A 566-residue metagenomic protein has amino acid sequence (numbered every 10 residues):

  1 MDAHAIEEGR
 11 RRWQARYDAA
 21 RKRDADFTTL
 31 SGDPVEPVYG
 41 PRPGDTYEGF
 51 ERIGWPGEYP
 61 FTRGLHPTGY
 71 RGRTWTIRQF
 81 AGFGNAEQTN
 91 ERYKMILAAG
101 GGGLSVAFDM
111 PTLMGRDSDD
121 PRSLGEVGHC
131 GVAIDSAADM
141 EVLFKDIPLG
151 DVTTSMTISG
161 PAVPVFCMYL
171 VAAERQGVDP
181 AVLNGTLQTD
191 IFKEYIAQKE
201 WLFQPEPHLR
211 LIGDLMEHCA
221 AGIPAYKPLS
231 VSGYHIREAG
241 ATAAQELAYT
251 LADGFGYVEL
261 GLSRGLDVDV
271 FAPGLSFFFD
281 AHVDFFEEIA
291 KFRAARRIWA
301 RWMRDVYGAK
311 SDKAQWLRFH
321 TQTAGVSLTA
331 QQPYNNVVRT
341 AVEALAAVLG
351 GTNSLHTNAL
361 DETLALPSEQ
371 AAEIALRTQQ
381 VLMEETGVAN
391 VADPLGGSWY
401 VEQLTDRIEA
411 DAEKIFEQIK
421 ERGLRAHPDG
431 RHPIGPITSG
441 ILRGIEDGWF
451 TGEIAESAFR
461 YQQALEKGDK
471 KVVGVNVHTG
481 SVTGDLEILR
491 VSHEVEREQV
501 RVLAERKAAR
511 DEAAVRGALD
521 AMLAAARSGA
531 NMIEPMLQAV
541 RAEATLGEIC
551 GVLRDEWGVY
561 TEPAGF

Functional and structural regions predicted by a protein language model:
M1, D135, T153, I158-P161 (+11 more regions): Phosphate/diphosphate-binding loops
M1-H282, E287-E288, V306-A309, K313-H320 (+3 more regions): Catalytic alpha/beta active-site cores
R11-T46, W55, Y59-F61, M110 (+3 more regions): Flexible, glycine-rich loop/tail regions that form catalytic "lids" or insertion modules at the edges of active sites
P56, G84-E91, A99, I134-A138 (+20 more regions): Conserved active-site and cofactor/substrate-binding residues in soluble primary-metabolism enzymes
R73, D119-R122, G150, F192-Y195 (+10 more regions): Short acidic (Asp/Glu) and glycine-rich catalytic loops that position anionic groups and cofactors
G101-G102, K145-L149, V171-D179, G213-A225 (+16 more regions): Generic secondary-structure signature for well-ordered alpha-helical cores
G125-H129, K193-F203, I236-A241, F279-E287 (+6 more regions): Short beta-alpha connecting loops at secondary-structure transitions that line or flank enzyme active sites
D267-F271, A309-T323, Q331-L360, P367-A392 (+3 more regions): Flexible glycine/proline-rich, aromatic-decorated loop/lid segments
